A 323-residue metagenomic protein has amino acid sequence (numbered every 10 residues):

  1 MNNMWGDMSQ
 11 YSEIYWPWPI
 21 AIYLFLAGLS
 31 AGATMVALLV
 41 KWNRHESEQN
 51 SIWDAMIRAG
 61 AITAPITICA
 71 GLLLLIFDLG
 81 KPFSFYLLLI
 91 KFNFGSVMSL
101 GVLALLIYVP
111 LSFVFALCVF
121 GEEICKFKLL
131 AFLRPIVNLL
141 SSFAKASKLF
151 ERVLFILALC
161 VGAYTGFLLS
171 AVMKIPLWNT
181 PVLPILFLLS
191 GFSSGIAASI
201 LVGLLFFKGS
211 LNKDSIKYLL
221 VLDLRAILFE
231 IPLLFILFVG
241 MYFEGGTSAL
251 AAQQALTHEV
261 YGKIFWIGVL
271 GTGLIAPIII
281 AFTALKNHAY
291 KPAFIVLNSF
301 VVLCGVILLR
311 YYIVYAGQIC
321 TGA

Functional and structural regions predicted by a protein language model:
M1-S47, L303, Y311, Y315-Q318: N-terminal signal-anchor module of multipass membrane proteins
M1-W5, G80-L87, F243-A251, A323: Peri-membrane helix termini and adjoining interfacial loops of integral membrane proteins
P17-A21, Q49-P65, S99-A104, A144-R152 (+2 more regions): Alpha-helical transmembrane segments and their helix-start/interface "positive-inside/aromatic belt" motifs in integral
L24-G28, H45, I52, L111-L274 (+1 more regions): Long, contiguous internal "core" modules enriched in hydrophobic/ aromatic residues
A27-I107, L111: Membrane helical hairpin/interfacial module
I62-A70, R225-L234, V301-V306: Hydrophobic alpha-helical membrane-insertion segments
I68-L74, V153, A158-V161, G305-T321: Hydrophobic alpha-helical transmembrane segments of integral membrane proteins
A281-G305: Interfacial loop-to-transmembrane junctions
